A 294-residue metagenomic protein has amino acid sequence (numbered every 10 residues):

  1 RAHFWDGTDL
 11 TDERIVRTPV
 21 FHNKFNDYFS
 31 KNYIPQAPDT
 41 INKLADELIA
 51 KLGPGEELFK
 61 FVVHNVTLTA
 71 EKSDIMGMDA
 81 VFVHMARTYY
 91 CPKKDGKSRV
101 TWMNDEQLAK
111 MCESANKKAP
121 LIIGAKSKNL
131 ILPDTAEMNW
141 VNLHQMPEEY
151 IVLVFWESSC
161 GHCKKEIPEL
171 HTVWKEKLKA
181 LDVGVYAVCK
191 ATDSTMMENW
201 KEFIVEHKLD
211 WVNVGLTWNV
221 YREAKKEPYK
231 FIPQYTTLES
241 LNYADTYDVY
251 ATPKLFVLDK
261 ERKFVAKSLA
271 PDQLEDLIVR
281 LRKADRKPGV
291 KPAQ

Functional and structural regions predicted by a protein language model:
R1-N139: Oxidative protein folding and maturation machinery
V62, V185-A187, V257: Structural beta-sheet core signal
Q107-E137, T192-S194, H207, P233-Q234 (+2 more regions): Proteins that catalyze or organize thiol-disulfide redox chemistry and the adjacent proteostasis machinery handling
M111-P147, E176-A180, G215-Y235: Flexible internal linker/loop segments at domain or repeat junctions
K128, I151, T252-P253: Short loop/turn microsegments at loop-to-beta-strand junctions
V141-L170, G184-Y186: Short active-site neighborhood of thiol/selenol oxidoreductases, capturing the structured segment around
K165-L209, G215-K225, L238-N242: Structural microenvironment flanking redox-active thiols in thiol-disulfide oxidoreductases
E223-R280: Thiol/disulfide oxidoreductase modules built on the thioredoxin-like
